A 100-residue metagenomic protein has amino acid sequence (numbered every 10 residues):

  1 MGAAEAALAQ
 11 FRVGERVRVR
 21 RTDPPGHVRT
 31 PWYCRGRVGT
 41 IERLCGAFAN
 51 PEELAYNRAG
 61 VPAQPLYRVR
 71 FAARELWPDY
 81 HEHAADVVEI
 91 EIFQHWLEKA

Functional and structural regions predicted by a protein language model:
M1-A100: Basic/aromatic-rich interaction segments and small domains that mediate binding to polyanionic partners
